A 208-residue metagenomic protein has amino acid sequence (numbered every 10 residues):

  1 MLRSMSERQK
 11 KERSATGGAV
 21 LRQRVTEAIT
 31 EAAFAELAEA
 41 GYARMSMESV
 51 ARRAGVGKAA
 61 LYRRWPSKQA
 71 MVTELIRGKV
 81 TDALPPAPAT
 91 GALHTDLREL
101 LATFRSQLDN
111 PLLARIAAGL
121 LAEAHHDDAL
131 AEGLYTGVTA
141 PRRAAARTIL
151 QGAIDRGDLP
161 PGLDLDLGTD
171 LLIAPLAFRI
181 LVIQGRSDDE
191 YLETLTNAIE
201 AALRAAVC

Functional and structural regions predicted by a protein language model:
M1-R53, A70: Basic, helix-initiating cap at the start of DNA-binding domains
M1-T16, T95, E99-L100, S106 (+5 more regions): C-terminal peripheral helix-coil segments that are non-catalytic and often amphipathic
T30, L37, S46-M47, K58 (+5 more regions): Amphipathic alpha-helical segments enriched in hydrophobic/aromatic and basic residues that form the DNA-contacting
R44, S67-V72, T81-A83, L97: Short amphipathic alpha-helical segment with a characteristic S/N-K-E followed by hydrophobic residues
G55-W65: Short hydrophobic/aromatic patch on the recognition helix
L84-A117: Hydrophobic alpha-helical connector segments
G91, P111, R115, D128-D155: Amphipathic alpha-helical packing segments from all-alpha helical-bundle domains
G133-V138, D155-L171, D189-E190: All-alpha amphipathic helical-bundle segments outside canonical DNA-binding/catalytic cores that form hydrophobic
